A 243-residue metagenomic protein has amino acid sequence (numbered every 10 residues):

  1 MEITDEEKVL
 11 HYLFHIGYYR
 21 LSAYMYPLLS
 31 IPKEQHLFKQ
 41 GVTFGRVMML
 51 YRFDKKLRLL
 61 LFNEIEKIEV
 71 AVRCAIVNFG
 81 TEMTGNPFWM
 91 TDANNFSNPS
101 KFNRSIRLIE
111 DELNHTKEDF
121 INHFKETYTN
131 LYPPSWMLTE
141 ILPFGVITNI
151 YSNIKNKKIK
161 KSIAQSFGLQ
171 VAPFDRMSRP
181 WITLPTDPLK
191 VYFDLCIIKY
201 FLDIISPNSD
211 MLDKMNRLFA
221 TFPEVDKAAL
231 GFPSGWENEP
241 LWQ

Functional and structural regions predicted by a protein language model:
M1-Q243: Amphipathic alpha-helical interface elements
